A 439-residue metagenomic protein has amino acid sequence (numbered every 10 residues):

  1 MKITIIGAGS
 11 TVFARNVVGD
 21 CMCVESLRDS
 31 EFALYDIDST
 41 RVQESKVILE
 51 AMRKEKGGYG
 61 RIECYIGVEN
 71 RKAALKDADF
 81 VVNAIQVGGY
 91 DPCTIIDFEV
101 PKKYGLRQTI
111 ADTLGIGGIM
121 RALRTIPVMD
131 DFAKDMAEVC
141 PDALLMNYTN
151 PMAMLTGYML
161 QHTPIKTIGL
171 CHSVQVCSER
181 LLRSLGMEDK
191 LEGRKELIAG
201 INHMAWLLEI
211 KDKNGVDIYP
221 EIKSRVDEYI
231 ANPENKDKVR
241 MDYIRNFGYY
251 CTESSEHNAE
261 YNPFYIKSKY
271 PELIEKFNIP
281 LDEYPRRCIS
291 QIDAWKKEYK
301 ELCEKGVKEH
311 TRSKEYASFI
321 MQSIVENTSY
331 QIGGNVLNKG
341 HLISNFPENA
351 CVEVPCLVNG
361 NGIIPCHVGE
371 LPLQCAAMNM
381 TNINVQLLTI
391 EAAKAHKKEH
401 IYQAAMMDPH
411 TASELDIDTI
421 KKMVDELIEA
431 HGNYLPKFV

Functional and structural regions predicted by a protein language model:
T4-D29: N-terminal Rossmann-like dinucleotide-binding module
C23-S26, E50-E55, A74, E138 (+2 more regions): Short, surface-exposed basic-aromatic patches at helix termini and helix-loop junctions that form
C23-Y59, R71: Glycine-rich phosphate-binding loop and adjoining beta1-alpha1-beta2 segment of Rossmann-like nucleotide-binding folds
E63-L75: Short acidic low-complexity segments
A78: An anion/phosphate-binding loop that grips the pyrophosphate of nucleotide cofactors and donors
D91-Q161: Rossmann-fold NAD(P)-binding glycine/threonine-rich loop
L144-N214: Rossmann-fold dinucleotide-binding core
G186-V439: Long, compositionally biased stretches enriched for glycine and/or charged residues
